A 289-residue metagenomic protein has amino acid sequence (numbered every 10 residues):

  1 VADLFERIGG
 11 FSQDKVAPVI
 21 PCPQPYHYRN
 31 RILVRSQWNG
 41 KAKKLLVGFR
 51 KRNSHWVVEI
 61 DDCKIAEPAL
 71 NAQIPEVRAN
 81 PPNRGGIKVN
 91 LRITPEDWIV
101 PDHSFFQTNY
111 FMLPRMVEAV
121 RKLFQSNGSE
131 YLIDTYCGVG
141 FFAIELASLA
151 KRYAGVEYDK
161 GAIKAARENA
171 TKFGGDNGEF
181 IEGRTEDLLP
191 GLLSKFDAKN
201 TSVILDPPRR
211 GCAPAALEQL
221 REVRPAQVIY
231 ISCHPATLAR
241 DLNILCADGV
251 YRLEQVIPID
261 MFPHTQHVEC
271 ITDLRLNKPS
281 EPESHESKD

Functional and structural regions predicted by a protein language model:
V1-R78: Extended interfacial segments that mediate partner engagement and assembly in macromolecular machines
A66, N80-D289: Rossmann-like S-adenosyl-L-methionine
